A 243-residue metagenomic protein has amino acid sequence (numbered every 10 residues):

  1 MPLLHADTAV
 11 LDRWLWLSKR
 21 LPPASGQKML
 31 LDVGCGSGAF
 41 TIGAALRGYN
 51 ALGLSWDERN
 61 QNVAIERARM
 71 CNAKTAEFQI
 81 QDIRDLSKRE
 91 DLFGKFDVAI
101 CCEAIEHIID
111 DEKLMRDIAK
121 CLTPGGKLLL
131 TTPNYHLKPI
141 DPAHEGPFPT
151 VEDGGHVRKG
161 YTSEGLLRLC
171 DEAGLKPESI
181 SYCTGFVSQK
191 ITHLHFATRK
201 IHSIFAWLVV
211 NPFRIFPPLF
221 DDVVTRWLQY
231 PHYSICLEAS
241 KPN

Functional and structural regions predicted by a protein language model:
M1-G94, V98-C102, E112-M115, L130 (+7 more regions): Conserved N-terminal segment of class I S-adenosyl-L-methionine
L92, P139-H144, Q189-H195: Short aromatic-enriched loop/helix-cap "lid" or pocket-rim segments at secondary-structure transitions that line
E103-H107: A short His-aromatic
E112-P124: A short glycine-rich, Lys/Arg-flanked "PGG" loop and its adjoining helix->strand segment in the class I
T131-V157, R168: Short, glycine-/aromatic-enriched active-site segment of Class I SAM-dependent methyltransferases
R158-G174: Short alpha-helix
